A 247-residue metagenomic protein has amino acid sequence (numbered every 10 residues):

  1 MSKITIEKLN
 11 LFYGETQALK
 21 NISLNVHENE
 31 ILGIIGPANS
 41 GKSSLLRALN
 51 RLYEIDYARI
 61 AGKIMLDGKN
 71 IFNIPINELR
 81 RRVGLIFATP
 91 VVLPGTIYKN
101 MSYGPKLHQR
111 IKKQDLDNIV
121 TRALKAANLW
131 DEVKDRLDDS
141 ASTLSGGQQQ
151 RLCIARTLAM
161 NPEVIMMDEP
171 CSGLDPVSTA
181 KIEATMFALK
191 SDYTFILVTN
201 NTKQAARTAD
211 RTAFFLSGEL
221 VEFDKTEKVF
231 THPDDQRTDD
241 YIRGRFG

Functional and structural regions predicted by a protein language model:
Q114-K134: Conserved ABC ATPase "signature" region
D139-L144, Q148: Conserved ABC ATPase signature
N161: Conserved catalytic motifs of ABC-family nucleotide-binding domains
I165-D168: Catalytic Walker B motif of ABC-type/P-loop ATPase nucleotide-binding domains
T179-S191: Helical segment within the ABC ATPase nucleotide-binding domain
F223-D224: ABC ATPase "signature
